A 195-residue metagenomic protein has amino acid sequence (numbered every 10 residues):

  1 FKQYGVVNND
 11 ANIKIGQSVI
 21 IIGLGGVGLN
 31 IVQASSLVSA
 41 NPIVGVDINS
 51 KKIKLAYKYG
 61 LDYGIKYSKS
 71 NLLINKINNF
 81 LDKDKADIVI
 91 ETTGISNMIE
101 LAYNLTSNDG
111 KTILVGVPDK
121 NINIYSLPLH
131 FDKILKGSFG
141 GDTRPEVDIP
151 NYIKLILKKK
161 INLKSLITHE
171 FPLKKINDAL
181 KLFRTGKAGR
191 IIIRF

Functional and structural regions predicted by a protein language model:
F1-V38: Short internal alpha-helix immediately C-terminal to a glycine-rich phosphate-binding loop in Rossmann-like
G16, L61, K85-A86, L163 (+1 more regions): Local beta-strand N-terminus motif with an aromatic residue
I21-L24, S36-L101: Adenosine-nucleotide cofactor-binding segment
N49, P118, G141: Residues in the short beta-alpha loop(s) of Rossmann-like NAD(P)-binding domains
E100-N104, E146-F195: C-terminal hydrophobic helical "lid"/dimerization subdomain of Rossmann-like NAD(P)H-dependent oxidoreductases
T106-N108: Helix-to-beta-strand junctions that scaffold the AdoMet/dcAdoMet cofactor pocket in Class I SAM-dependent enzymes
G110-K111, K133: Glycine-centered, small-residue-biased loops immediately flanking beta-strands in adenine/cofactor-binding cores
G116-D132, I149-Y152: Rossmann-fold NAD(P)-binding glycine/threonine-rich loop
